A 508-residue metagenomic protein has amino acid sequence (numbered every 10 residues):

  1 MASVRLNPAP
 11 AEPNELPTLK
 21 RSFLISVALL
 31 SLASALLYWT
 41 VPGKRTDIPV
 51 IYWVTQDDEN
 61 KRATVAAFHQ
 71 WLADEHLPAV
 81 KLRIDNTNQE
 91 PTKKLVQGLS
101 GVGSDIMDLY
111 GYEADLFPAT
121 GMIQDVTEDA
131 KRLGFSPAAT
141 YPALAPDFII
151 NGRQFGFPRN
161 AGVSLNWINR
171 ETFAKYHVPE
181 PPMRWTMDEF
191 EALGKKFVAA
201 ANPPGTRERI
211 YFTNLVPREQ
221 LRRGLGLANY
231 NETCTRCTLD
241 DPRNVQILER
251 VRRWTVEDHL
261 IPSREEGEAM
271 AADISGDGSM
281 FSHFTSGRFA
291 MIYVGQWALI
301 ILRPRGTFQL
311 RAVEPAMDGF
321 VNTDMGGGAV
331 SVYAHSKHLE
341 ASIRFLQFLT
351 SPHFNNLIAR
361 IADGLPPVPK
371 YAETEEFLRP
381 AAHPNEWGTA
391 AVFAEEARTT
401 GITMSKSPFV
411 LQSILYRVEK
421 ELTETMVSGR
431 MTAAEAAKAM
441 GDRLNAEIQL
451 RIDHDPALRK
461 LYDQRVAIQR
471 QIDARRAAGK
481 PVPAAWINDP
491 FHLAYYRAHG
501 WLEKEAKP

Functional and structural regions predicted by a protein language model:
R45, I361-V427, L461-Q464, I468-V482: Long, aromatic- and glycine/proline-rich binding clefts that accommodate carbohydrate-like moieties
D74-T140, K175-H177, F281-T285, A290-M291: Extracytoplasmic "Venus flytrap"/periplasmic binding protein-like
P78-K81, G152, Y176, R303-E373 (+2 more regions): Extracytoplasmic/periplasmic substrate-recognition and gating elements
L95-G98, G103-D105, L133-T172, G205 (+4 more regions): A structural signal for short loop-to-beta-strand junctions that line the ligand-binding cleft of periplasmic/secreted
G111-L165, R311-E314, V482-K507: Hinge/lid segment of periplasmic solute-binding proteins
F117-M122, T127, P142-P181, T213-T235 (+2 more regions): Periplasmic solute-binding protein
N151-R159, S164, E189-R252, M280 (+1 more regions): Extracytoplasmic/periplasmic solute-binding protein
L193-K195, C234-I274, R303-P304, P315: Glycine-centered hinge/linker elements that transmit conformational signals in sensory and ligand-binding systems
